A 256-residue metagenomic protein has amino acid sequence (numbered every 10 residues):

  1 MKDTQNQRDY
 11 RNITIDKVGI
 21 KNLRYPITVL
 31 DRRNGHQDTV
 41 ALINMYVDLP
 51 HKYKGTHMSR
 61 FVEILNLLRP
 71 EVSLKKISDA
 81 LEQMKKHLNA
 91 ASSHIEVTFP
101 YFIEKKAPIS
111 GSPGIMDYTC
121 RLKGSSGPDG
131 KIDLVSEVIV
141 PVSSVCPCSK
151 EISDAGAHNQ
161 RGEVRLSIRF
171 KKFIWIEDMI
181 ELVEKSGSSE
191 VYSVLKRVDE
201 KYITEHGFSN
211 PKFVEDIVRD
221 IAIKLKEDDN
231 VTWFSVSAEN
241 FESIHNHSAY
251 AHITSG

Functional and structural regions predicted by a protein language model:
M1-G256: N-terminal intrinsically disordered, cationic/polar leader segments that include organellar targeting peptides
